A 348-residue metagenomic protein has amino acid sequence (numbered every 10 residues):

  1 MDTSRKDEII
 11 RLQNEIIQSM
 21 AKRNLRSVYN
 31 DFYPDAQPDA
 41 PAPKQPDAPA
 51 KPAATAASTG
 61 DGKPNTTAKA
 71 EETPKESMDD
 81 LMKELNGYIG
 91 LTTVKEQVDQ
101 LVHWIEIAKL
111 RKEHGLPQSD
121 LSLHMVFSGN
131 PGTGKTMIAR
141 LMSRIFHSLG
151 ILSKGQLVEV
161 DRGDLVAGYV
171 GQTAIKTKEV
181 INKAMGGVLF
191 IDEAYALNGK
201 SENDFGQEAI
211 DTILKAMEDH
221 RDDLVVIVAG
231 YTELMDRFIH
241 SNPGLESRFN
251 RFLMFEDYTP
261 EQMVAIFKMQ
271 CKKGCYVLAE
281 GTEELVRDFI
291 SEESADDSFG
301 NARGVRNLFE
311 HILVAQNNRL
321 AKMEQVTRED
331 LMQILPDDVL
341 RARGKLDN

Functional and structural regions predicted by a protein language model:
M1-T73, L121, R221, T232 (+2 more regions): N-terminal accessory segments that target, anchor, or regulate ATP-driven/P-loop NTPase machines and associated
D80-L123: Pre-Walker A (pre-P-loop) alpha-helix and adjacent loop at the N terminus of AAA/AAA+ ATPase modules, a conserved
P117-G155, N182, F249: Walker A/P-loop
L149-K154, L234-S241, E246-S247, F252-F299 (+1 more regions): Conserved C-terminal "switch" segment of AAA+ ATPases
Q156-A184: Short glycine-rich substrate-engagement loop in P-loop NTPases that contacts/grips substrate
Y195-I227, E233, H240-G244: Conserved catalytic/switch belt of AAA+ P-loop NTPases
G300-K322: C-terminal helical "lid" of AAA+/P-loop NTPase domains
N317-N348: C-terminal engagement/docking regions of AAA+ P-loop ATPases
